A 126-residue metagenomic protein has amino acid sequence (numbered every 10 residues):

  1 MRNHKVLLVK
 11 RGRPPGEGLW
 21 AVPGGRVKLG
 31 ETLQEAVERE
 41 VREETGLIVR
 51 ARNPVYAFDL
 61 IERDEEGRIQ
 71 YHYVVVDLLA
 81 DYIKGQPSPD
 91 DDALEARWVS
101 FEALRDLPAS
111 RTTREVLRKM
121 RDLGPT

Functional and structural regions predicted by a protein language model:
M1-A21, V49, N53, D81-Y82: N-terminal strand-loop-strand
V22-V55, L78: The catalytic Nudix box helix
V27, F58, Y82-I83, A93 (+1 more regions): Hydrophobic pocket-lining residues within nucleotide cofactor-binding pockets
G46-K84: Active-site segment of metal-dependent pyrophosphate-handling enzymes, primarily the Nudix hydrolase catalytic core
D77, S88-K119: NUDIX/MutT-family hydrolases
R121-T126: Generic C-terminal helix-cap and adjacent flexible tail
